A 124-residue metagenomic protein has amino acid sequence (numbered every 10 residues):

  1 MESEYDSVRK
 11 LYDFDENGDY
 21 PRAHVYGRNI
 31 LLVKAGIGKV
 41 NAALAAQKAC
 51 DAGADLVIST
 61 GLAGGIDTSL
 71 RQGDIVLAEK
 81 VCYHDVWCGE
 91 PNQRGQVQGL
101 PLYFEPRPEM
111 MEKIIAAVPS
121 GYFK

Functional and structural regions predicted by a protein language model:
M1-Y12: Short, conserved "active-site rim" segments that organize catalytic pockets and cofactor/ligand binding
D13-N17: Cytochrome P450 catalytic domain signature, combining two hallmark sequence patches
G18-K124: Glycine-rich phosphate- or other oxyanion-binding loops that anchor nucleotides, phosphorylated ligands
